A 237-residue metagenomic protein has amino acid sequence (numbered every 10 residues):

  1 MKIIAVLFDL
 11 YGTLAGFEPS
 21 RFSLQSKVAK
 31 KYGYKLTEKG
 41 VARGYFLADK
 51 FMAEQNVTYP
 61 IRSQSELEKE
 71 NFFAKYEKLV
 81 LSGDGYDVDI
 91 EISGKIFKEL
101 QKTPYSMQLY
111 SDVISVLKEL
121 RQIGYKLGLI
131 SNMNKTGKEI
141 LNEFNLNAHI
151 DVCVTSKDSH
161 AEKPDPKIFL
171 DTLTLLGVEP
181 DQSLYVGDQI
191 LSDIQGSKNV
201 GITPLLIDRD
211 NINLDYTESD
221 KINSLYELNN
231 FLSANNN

Functional and structural regions predicted by a protein language model:
M1-V6, G16-P19, K30, T37-K39 (+4 more regions): Asp-based, Mg2+/Mn2+-dependent phosphohydrolase catalytic module
K2-S111: N-terminal helical cap/lid subdomain that shapes the substrate entry/recognition surface in HAD-like hydrolases
